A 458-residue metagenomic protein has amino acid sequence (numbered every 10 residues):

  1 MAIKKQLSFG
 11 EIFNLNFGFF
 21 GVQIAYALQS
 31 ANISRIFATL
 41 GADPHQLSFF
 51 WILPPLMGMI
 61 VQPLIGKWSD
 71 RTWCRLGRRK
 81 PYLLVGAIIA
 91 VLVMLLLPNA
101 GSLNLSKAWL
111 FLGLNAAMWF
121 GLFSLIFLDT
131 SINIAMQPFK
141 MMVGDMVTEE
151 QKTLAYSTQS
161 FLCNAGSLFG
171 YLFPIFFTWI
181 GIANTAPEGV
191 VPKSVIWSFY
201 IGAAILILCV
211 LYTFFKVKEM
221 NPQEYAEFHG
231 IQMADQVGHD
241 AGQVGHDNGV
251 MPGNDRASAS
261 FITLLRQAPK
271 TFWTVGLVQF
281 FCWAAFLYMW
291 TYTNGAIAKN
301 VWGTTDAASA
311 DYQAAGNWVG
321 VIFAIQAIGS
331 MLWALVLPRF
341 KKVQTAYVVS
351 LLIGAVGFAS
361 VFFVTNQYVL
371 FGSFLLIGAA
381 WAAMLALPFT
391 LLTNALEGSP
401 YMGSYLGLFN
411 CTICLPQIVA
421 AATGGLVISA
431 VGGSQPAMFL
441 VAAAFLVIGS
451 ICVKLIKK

Functional and structural regions predicted by a protein language model:
M1-G10, S106-A108, L112-S124, I134-A135 (+3 more regions): Intracellular loop-helix junctions on the cytosolic face of multi-pass helical membrane proteins
A2-M57, T274, V278, C282-D306: Helix-loop boundary and gating motifs at the non-cytosolic
D43-L53, S157, G303-A327, A437: Loop-to-transmembrane helix entry
P44-H45, E149-F161, G398-F409: Loop-to-transmembrane helix entry/capping segments in MFS-fold secondary transporters and related SLC/MFSD carriers
L84-L114, I353-T365: C-terminal ends and interior cores of transmembrane alpha-helices in multi-pass membrane transporters/permeases
I134-V147, A383-G398: Intracellular juxtamembrane helix-capping segments at the cytosolic ends of symmetry-related transmembrane helices
Q344-P388: C-terminal transmembrane helical hairpin of 12-TM major facilitator-type secondary transporters
S399-V431: A late C-terminal transmembrane helix in Major Facilitator Superfamily
